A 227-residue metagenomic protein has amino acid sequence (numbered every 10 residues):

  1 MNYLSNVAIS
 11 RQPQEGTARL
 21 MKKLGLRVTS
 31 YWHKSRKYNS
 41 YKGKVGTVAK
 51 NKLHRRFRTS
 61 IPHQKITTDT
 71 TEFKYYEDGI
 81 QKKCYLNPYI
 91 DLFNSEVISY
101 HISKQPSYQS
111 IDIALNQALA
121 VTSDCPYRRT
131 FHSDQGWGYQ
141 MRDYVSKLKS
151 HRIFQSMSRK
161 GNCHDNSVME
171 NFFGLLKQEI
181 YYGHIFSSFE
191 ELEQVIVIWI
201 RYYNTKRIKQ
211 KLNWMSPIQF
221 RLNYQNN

Functional and structural regions predicted by a protein language model:
M1, T17, M21, L53 (+10 more regions): Mobile genetic element proteins and their domesticated derivatives, centered on retroelements and DNA transposons
M1-I61, N162, S216-Y224: Basic, flexible linker segments flanking DNA-binding modules in nucleic acid-interacting mobile-element proteins
N39-S40, K44, S133-Q135, M141-R142 (+3 more regions): RNase H-like two-metal-ion nuclease catalytic core shared by retroviral integrases and related mobile-element nucleases
R55-I98: An active-site-proximal beta-strand-loop segment
Q64, E96, Y108, N116-L119 (+1 more regions): Retroviral integrase
K82, H101-D124: Active-site beta-loop-alpha junctions of metal-dependent nucleic acid enzymes, especially the RNase H-like/DDE
N94-Y100, Q155-S158, Y182-G183: Short small-residue beta-strand/loop micro-motif enriched in glycine and branched aliphatics
K149-I153, L175-N227: C-terminal domain-tail junction helix/linker
